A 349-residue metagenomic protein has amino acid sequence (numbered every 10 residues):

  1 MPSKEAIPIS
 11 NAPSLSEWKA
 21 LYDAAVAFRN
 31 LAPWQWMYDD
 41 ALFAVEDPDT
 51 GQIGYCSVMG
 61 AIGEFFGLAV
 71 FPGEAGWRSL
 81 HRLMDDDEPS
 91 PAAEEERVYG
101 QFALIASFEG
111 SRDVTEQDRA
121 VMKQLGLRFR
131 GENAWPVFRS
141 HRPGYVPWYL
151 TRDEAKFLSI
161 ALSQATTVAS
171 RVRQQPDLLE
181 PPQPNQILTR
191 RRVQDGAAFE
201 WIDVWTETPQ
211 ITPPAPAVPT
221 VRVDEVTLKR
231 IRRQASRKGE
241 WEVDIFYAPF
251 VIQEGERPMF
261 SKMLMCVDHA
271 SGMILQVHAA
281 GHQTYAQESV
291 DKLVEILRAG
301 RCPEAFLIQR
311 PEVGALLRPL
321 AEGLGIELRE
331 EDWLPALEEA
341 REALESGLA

Functional and structural regions predicted by a protein language model:
M1-L264, D268-A349: Secondary-structure boundary/capping micro-motif
